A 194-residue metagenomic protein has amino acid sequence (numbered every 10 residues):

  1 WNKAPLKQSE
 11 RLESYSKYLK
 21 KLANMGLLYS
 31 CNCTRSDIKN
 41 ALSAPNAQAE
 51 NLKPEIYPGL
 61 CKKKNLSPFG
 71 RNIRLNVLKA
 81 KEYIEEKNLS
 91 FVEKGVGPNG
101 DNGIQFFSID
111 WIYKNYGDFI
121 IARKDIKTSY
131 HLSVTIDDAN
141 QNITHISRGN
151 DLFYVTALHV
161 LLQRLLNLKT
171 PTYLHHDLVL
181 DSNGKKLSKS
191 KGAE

Functional and structural regions predicted by a protein language model:
W1-D37, R74, T170-H175: Conserved alpha/beta enzyme-core scaffolds, especially Rossmann-like or related mixed alpha/beta domains that build
S30, S36-K189: Active-site cores that bind ATP or allylic diphosphates and position pyrophosphate for catalysis
K191-E194: Short, intrinsically disordered, charge-balanced linker/junction segments flanking boundaries in proteins
